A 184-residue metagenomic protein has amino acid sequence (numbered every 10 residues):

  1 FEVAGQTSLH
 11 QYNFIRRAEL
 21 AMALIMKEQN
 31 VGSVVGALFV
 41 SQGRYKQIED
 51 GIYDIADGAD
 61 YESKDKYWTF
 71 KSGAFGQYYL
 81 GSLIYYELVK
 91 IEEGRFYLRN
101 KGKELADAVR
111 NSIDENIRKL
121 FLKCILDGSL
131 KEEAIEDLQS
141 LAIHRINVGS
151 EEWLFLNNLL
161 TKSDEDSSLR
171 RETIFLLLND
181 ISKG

Functional and structural regions predicted by a protein language model:
F1-G184: Non-catalytic recognition/regulatory regions in large multidomain proteins
